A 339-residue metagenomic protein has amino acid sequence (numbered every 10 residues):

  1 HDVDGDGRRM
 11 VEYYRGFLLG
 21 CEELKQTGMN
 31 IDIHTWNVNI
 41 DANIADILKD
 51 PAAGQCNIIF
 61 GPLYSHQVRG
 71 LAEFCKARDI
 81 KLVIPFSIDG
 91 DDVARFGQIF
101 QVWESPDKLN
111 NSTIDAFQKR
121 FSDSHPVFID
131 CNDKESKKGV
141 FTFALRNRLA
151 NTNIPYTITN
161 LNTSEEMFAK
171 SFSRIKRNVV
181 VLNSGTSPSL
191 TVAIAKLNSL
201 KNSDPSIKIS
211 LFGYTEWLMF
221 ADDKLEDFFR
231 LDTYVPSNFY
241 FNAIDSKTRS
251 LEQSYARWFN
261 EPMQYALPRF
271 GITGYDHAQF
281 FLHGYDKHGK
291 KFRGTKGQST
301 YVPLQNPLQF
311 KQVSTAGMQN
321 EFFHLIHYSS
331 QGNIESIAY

Functional and structural regions predicted by a protein language model:
H1-Y339: Extracytosolic ligand-binding ectodomains
